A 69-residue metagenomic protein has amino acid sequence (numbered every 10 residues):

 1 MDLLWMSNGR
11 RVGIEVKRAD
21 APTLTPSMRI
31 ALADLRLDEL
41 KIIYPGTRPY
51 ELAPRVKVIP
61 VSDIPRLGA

Functional and structural regions predicted by a protein language model:
M1-A69: A cross-kingdom feature that marks ATP-driven nucleic-acid transaction machinery
